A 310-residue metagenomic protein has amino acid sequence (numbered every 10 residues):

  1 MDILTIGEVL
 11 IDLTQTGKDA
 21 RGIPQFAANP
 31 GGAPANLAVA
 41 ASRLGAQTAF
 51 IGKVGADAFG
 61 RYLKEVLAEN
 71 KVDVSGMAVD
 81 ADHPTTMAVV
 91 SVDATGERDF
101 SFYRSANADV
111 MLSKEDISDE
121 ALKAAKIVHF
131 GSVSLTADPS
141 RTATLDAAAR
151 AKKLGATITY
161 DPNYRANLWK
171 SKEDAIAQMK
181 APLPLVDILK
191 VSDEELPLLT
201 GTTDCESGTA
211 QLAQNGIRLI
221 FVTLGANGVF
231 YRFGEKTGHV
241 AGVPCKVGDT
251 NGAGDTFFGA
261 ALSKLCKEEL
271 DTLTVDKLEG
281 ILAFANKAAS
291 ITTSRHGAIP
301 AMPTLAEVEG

Functional and structural regions predicted by a protein language model:
M1-D73: Glycine-rich phosphate/adenosyl-contacting loop at the front of the ribokinase-like
D2, Q47, T157, I188 (+1 more regions): Proline-centered loop/turn at the N-terminus of a beta-strand
I3-L4, A149-R150, G201-G310: Conserved phosphate-binding/catalytic region of the ribokinase-like
V39, M87-S91, G228-Y231: Short beta-strand scaffold segments in enzyme catalytic cores
Q47-F130, G310: Conserved N-terminal subdomain of the carbohydrate kinase-like
V133-A210, G228: Conserved beta-alpha-beta core of the PfkB/ribokinase-like small-molecule kinase fold
